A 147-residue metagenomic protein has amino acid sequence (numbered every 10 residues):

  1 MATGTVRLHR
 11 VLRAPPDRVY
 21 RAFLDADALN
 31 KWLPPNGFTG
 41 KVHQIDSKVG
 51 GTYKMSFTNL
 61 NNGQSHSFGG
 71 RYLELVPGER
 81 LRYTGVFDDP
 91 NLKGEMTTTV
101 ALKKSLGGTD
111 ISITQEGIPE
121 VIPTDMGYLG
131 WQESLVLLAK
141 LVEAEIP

Functional and structural regions predicted by a protein language model:
M1-T39: Hydrophobic ligand-binding cavity/cleft-lining segments
T3-H9, P16, G40, T52 (+4 more regions): Intrinsic-disorder/low-complexity, polar/charged segments enriched in Ser/Thr/Lys/Arg/Asp/Glu/Gln
R13, L75-P77, S105-G107: Structural motif
V19, L29, Y53, Y72 (+4 more regions): Hydrophobic pocket/interface hotspot
P34, T58, V86, T114 (+1 more regions): Surface loops and adjacent helix of pleckstrin homology
K41-T84: Glycine-rich portal/gate segments that line the openings of hydrophobic small-molecule binding cavities
R82-Q132: Beta-strand/loop substructures that line and gate deep hydrophobic ligand-binding cavities in soluble
L141-P147: Short, highly charged C-terminal tails/helix-capping segments
